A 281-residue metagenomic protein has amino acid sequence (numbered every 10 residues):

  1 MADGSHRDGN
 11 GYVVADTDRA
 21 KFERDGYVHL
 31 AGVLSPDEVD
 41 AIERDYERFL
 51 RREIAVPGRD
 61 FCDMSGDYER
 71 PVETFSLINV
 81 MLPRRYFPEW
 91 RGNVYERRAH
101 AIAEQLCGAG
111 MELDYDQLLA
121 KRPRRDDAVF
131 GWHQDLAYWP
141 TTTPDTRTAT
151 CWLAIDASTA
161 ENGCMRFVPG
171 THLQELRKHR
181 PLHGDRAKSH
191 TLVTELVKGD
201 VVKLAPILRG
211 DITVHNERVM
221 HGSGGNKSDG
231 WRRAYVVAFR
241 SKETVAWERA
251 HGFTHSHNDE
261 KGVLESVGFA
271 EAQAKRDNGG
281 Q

Functional and structural regions predicted by a protein language model:
M1-D25, A31-W132, Y138-P140, R180 (+1 more regions): Non-heme Fe(II)-dependent double-stranded beta-helix
A2-R7, V56, D63, V72 (+4 more regions): Non-heme Fe(II)/2-oxoglutarate
F49-R52, A109, S158, Q174 (+1 more regions): Phosphate/oxyanion-binding loops and surfaces in catalytic or ligand/nucleic-acid-binding neighborhoods
Q117, Q134-L136, L153-A157, P169: Short, structured patches in soluble enzyme cores that scaffold and shape functional sites
R125, F130-W132, T141-T143, E161-F167 (+2 more regions): A short secondary-structure junction signal
F130-D135, H183-V201, W231, A250-H255: Short, surface-exposed loop/helix-turn segments at secondary-structure junctions that function as lids/hinges flanking
P140-A160, P206-R209, V214, A238-S241: Short, conserved beta-strand element in jelly-roll/cupin
S158-M220, T244, G262-V263: Double-stranded beta-helix
